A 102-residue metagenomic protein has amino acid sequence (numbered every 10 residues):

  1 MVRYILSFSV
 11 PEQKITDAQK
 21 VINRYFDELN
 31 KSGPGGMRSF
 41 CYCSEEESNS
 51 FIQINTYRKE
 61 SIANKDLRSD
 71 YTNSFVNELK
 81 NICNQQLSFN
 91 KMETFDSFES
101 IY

Functional and structural regions predicted by a protein language model:
M1-D70, N84-Y102: Short S/T/G/P-rich N-terminal loop/turn motif that feeds into the first structured element of a domain
D70-L79: Long, charge-enriched, surface-exposed interaction segments in small proteins/subunits
